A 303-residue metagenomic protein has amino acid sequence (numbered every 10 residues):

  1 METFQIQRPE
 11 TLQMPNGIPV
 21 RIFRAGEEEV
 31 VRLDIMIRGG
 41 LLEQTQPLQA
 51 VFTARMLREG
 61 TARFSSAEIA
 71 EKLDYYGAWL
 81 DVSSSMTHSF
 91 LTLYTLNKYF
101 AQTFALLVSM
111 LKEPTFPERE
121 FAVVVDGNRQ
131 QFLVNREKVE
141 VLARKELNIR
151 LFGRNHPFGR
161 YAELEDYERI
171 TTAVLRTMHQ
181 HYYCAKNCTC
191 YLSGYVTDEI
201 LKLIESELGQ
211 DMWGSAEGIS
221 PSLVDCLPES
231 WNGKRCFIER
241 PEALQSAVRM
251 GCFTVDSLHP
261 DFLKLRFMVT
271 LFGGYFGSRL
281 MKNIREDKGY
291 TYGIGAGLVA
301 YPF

Functional and structural regions predicted by a protein language model:
M1-E71, R176-N283: His/Glu-rich zincin catalytic helix
E68-S220, D256, E286-F303: Charge-rich, well-structured scaffold segments of protease-associated domains
